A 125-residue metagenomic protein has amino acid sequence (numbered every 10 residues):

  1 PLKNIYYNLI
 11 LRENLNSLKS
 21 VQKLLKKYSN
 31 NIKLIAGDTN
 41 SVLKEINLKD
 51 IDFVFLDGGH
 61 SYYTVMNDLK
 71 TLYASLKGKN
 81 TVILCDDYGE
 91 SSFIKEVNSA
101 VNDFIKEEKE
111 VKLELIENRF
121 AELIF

Functional and structural regions predicted by a protein language model:
P1-F125: S-adenosylmethionine/decaboxylated-SAM
